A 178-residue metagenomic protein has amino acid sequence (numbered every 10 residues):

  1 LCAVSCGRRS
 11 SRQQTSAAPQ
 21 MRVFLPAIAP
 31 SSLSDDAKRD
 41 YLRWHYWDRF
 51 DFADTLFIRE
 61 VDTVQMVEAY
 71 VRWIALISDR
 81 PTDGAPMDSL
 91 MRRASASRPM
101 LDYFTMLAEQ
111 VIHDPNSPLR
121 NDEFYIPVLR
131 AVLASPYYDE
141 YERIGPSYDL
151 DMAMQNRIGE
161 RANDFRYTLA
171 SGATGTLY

Functional and structural regions predicted by a protein language model:
L1-V4: Sec-dependent bacterial lipoprotein signal peptides
G7-A170: Oxidative protein folding and maturation machinery
A173-Y178: Short active-site neighborhood of thiol/selenol oxidoreductases, capturing the structured segment around
